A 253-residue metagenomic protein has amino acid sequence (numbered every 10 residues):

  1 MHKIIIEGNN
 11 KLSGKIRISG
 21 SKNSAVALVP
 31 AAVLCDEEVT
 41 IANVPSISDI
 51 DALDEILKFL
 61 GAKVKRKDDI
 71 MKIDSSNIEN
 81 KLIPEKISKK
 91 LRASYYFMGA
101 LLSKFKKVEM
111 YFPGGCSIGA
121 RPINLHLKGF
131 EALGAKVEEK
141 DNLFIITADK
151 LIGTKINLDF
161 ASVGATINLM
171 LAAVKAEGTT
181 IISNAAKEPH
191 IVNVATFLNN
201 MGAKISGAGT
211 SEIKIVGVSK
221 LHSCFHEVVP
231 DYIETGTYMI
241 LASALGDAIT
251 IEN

Functional and structural regions predicted by a protein language model:
M1-N253: Structural preference for solvent-exposed beta-strand-turn elements and adjacent flexible terminal/loop segments within
